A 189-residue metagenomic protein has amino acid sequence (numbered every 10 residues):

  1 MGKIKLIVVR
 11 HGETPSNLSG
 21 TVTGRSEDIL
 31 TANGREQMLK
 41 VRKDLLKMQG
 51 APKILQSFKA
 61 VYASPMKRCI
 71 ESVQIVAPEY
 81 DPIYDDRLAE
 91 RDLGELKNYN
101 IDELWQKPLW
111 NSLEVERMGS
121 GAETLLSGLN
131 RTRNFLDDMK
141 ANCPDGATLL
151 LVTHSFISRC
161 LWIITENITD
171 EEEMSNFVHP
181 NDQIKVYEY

Functional and structural regions predicted by a protein language model:
G2-Y80: Active-site-proximal alpha-helix that buttresses catalytic centers in soluble enzyme cores
L6, K59, A147-S155: Generic beta-sheet signal
M48-Q56, M139-T148: Glycine-rich phosphate-binding loop signature in dinucleotide/nucleotide-binding domains
A63-S64, N130, V152-T153: Short beta-strand scaffold positions
I75, C160-I164: Active-site signature of alpha/beta-hydrolase-fold catalytic machinery across serine- and Asp/Cys-nucleophile hydrolases
V76-R133: Phosphate-handling substructures
S155-R159, Q183-K185: GST superfamily/GST-like fold recognition
E166-Y189: Domain-level recognition of soluble alpha/beta enzyme cores, biased toward histidine phosphatases/phosphomutases
